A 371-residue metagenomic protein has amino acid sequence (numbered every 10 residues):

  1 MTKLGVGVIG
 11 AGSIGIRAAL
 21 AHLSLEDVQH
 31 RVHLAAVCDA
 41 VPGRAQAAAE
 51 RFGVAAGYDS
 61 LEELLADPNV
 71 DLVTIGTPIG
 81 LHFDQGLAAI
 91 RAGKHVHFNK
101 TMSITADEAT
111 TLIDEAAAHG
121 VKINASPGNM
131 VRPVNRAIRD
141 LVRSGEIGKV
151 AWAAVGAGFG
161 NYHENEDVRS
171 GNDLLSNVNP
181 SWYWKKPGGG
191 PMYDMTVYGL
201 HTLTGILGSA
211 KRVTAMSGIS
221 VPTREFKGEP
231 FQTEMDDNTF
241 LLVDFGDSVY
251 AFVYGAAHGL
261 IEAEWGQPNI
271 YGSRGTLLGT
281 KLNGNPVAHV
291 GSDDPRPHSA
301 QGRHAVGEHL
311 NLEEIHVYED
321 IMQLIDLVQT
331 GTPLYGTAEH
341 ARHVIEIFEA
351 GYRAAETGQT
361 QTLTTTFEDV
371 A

Functional and structural regions predicted by a protein language model:
M1-F52: N-terminal Rossmann-like dinucleotide-binding module
K3, V8, L72-T74, A288-H289 (+1 more regions): C-terminal helix-rich "cap/oligomerization" subdomain common to oxidoreductases
F52-E115: Beta-loop-alpha module in the N-terminal Rossmann-like domain of NAD(P)-dependent dehydrogenases, especially those
I75, F98, I123-A125, A154 (+2 more regions): Hydrophobic residues in well-ordered beta-strands that form the structural core
T111-N129, I147-A153: Rossmann-fold dehydrogenase core element
N129-Q232, G358: Predominantly a Rossmann-like dinucleotide-binding segment in NAD(P)-dependent oxidoreductases
L200-N285, Y318-T330, G351, F367-A371: Contiguous beta-strand/loop segments that form the cofactor/metal-binding neighborhood of enzyme cores
